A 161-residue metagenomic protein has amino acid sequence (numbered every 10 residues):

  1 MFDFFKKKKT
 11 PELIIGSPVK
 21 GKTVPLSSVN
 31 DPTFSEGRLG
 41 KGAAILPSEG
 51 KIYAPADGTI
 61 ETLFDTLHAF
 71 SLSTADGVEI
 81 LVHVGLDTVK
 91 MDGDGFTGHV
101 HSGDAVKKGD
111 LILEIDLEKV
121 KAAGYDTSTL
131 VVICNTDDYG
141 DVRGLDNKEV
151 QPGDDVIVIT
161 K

Functional and structural regions predicted by a protein language model:
M1-K161: Contiguous, well-folded functional domains in the mature portion of proteins
